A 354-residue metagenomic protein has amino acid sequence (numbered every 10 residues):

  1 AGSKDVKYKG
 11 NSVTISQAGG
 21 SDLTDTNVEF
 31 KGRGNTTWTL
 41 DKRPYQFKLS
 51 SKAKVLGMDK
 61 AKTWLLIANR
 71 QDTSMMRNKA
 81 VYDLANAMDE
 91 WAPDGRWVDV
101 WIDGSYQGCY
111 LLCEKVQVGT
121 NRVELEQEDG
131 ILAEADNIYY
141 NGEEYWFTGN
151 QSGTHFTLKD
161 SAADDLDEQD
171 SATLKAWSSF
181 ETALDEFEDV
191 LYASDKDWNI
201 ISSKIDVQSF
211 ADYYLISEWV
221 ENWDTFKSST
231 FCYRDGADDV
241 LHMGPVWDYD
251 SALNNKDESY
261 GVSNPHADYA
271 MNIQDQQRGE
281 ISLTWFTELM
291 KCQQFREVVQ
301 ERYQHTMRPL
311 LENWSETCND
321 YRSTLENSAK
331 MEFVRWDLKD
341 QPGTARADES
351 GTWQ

Functional and structural regions predicted by a protein language model:
D5-K7, D22, T37-D41, G57-K60 (+6 more regions): Extracellular/periplasmic catalytic domains that process cell-envelope and extracellular macromolecules
K9-A68, L174-A176: Conserved oxyanion/phosphate-binding beta-strand-loop segments in alpha/beta enzyme cores
G10, N27, K42-P44, A61-T63 (+9 more regions): Extracellular structured ligand-interaction cores
G20-G32, T36, W101-I102, V123 (+3 more regions): Carboxylate/His-rich catalytic cores and anion/metal-binding grooves
L23-T26, T36, L40, K159-K227 (+1 more regions): Middle-to-C-terminal accessory/interaction subdomains
P44-K48, T63-A68, M75, D99-W101 (+7 more regions): Structural recognition of the beta-strand scaffold that forms the well-ordered cores of secreted hydrolase catalytic
K48-K54, A61, A68, D89-P93 (+2 more regions): Internal "kinase-insert"/substrate-recognition segments embedded within catalytic cores of ATP-dependent enzymes
R70-E90: A conserved alpha-helical element in kinase catalytic cores
